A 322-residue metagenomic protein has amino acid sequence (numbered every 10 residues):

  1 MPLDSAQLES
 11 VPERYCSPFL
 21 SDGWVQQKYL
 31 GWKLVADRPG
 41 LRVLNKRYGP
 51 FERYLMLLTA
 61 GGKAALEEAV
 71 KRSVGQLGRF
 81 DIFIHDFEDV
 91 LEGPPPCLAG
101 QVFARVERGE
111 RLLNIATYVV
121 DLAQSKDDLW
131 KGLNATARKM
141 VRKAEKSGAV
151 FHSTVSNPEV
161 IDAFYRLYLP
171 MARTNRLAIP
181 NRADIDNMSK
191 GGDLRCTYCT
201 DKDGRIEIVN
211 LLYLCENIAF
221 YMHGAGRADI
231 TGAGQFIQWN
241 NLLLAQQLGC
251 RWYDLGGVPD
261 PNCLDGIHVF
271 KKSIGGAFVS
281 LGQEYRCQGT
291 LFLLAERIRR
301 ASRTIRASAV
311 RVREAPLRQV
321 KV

Functional and structural regions predicted by a protein language model:
M1-P50, L91, Q101-I230: A conserved beta-strand-loop-helix scaffold within acyl/acetyltransferase catalytic domains
P2-L8, G31-W32, L41-G49, Q101-D127 (+1 more regions): Active-site/acyl-donor-binding loops of N-acyltransferases
Y54-K63, A228-D229: The substrate-binding groove and active-site-proximal loops of carbohydrate-active enzymes, especially glycoside
L58-A60, I84-D86, R111, G282-Y285: A generic structural motif
A65-A116: Non-catalytic accessory segments adjacent to catalytic cores
E67-Q76, N187-L293: Aromatic (often tryptophan-rich) hydrophobic motifs at membrane interfaces
D81-E88, H152-T154, Y198, W252-D254: A structural signal for short, well-ordered beta-strand segments and their strand-loop junctions that often border
V90-E92, E159, D260, R286: Positions that flank functional sites
